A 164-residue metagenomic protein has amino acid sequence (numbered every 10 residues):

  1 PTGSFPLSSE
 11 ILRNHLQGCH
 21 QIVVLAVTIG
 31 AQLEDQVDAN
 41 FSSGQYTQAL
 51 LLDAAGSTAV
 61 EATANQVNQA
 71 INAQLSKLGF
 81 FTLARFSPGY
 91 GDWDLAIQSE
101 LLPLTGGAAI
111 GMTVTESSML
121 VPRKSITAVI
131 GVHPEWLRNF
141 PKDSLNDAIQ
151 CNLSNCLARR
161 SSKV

Functional and structural regions predicted by a protein language model:
P1-A49: Active-site helix-to-loop segments that bind/position phosphate- or nucleotide-bearing substrates and donors across
P1-E10, S76-V164: Compositionally biased, low-complexity/repeat regions
N14, A39, Q69, A73 (+2 more regions): Charged/polar, solvent-exposed surface patches and flexible loops
V23-I29, V37, V60, V67 (+4 more regions): Extended aliphatic helical segments
F41-D92: Long, amphipathic alpha-helical coupling/dimerization segments that relay conformational signals between
